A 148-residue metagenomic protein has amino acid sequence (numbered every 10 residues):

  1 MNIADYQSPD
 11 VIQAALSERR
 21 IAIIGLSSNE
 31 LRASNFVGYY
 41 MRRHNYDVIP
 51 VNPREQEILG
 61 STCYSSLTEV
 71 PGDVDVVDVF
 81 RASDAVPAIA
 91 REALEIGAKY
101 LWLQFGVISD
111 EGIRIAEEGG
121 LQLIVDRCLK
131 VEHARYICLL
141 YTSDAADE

Functional and structural regions predicted by a protein language model:
M1-A15: Short N-terminal or domain-adjacent regulatory/targeting segments
Y6-Q7, I58-G72, D78-P87: Glycine-rich, highly charged phosphate/nucleotide-binding loops
A22-I24: Conserved beta-strand elements of the Class I
L31, R42-I58: NAD(P)-binding Rossmann-fold cofactor-contacting core
Y46, I96-K99, G119-L121: A short helix->loop->beta-strand "cap" motif at the edges of active sites that frequently abuts
D75-Q104: Mid-chain, well-packed structural core segment of small domains
I108-D126: Rossmann-fold NAD(P)-binding glycine/threonine-rich loop
Y141-A146: Conserved small/polar residues in nucleotide/adenosyl-binding loops
